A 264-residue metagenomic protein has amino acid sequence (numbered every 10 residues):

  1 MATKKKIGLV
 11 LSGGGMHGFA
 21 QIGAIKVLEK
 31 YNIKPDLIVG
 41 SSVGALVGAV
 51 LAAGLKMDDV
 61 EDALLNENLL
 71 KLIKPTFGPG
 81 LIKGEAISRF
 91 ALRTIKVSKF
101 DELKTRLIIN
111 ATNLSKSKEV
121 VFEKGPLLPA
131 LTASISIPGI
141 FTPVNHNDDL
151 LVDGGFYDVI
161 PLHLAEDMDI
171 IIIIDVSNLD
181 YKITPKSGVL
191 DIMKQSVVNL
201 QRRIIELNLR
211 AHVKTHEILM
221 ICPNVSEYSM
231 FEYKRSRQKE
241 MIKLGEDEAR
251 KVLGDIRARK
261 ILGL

Functional and structural regions predicted by a protein language model:
M1-S41, A49-L264: Patatin-like phospholipase
